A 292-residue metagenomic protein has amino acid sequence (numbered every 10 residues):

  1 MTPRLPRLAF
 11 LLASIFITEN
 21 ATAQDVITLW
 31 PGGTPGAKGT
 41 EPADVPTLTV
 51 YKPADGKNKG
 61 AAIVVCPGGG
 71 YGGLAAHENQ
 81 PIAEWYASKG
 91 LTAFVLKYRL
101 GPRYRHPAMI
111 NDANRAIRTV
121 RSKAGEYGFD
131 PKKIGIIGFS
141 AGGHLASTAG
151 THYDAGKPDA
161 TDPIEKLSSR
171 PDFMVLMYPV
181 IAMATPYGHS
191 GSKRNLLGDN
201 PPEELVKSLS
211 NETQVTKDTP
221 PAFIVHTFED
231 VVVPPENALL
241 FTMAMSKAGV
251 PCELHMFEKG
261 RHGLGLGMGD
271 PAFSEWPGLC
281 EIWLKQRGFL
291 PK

Functional and structural regions predicted by a protein language model:
A23-K57: N-terminal cap/lid segment of alpha/beta-hydrolase-fold proteins
T40, Y51, V225, P235-K292: C-terminal catalytic histidine-bearing segment of alpha/beta-hydrolase fold enzymes
P46, A160-I164, D199-Q214, T219-P220: Active-site nucleophile elbow and catalytic-triad environment of alpha/beta-hydrolase enzymes
K59-G68: Short beta-strand element of the alpha/beta-hydrolase
P67-G72, F228: Active-site glycine-rich loops that stabilize anionic/oxyanionic intermediates across multiple enzyme folds
L74-A76, P81-I82, L96-P131, D270-E275: Catalytic nucleophile-loop/oxyanion-hole region of alpha/beta-hydrolase and closely related hydrolase-like folds
R115-G188, V206-K207, N211: Primarily recognizes the serine-hydrolase "nucleophile elbow" in alpha/beta-hydrolase and SGNH/GDSL folds
I224-H226, D230: Short beta-strand/loop motif that positions the catalytic acidic residue of the alpha/beta-hydrolase fold
